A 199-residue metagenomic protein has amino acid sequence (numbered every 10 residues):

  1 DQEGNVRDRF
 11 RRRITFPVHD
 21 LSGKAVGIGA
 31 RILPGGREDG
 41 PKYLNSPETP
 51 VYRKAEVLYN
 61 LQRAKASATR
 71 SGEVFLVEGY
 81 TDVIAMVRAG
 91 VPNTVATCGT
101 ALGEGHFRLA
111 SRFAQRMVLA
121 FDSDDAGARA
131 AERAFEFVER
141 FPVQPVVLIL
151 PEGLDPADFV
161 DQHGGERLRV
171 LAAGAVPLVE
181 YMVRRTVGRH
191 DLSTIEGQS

Functional and structural regions predicted by a protein language model:
D1-F113, M117, A131: Phosphate-handling DNA/RNA-contact segment within nucleic-acid enzymes
R7, D122-D124: Conserved short loop/turn motifs at secondary-structure junctions
R9-R11, R112-A114, R140-P142, P151-L154: Short, solvent-exposed loop/turn segments at the edges of secondary structure
G79, D122, L150: Cofactor-binding loop segments of dinucleotide-utilizing enzymes, especially the Rossmann-like FAD- and NAD(P)+-binding
G90, F113, F141, H163-G164: Short, structured coil segments at secondary-structure junctions
A101-G103, A126-A128, G153-A157: Short gly/pro/ser/thr-enriched loop/turn and capping motifs at secondary-structure boundaries
M117, D125-P145, I149-P151: Phosphate/diphosphate-binding loops
P142-S199: C-terminal or mid-to-C-terminal helical accessory/interaction module adjacent to the motor/catalytic core
